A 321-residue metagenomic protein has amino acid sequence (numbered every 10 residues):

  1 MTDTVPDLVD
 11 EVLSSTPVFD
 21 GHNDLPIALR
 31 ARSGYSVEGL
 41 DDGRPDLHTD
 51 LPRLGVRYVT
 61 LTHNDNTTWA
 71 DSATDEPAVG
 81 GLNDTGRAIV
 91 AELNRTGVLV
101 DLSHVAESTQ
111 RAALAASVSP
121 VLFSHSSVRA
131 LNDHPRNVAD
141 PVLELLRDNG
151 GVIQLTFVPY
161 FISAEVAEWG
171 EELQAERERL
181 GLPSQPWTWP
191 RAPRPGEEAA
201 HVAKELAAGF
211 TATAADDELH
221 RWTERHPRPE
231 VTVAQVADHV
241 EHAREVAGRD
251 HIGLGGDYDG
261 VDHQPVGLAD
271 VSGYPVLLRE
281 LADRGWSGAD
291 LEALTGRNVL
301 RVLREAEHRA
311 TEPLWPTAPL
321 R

Functional and structural regions predicted by a protein language model:
M1-A78, L131-R321: N-terminal hydrophobic targeting/anchoring segments and the immediately downstream early-domain regions of hydrolases
T60-T62, V98-V105: Catalytic beta/alpha-barrel core
D71, S108-S119: Distinct, well-ordered alpha-helical segments
G80-A91: Active-site glycine-rich loop that binds ribose-phosphate moieties when present
V90-V98: Short, surface-exposed connector motifs at secondary-structure boundaries
R95, A115-A116, D148, D283: Residues at the C-terminal ends
P120-S126: Short hydrophobic/aromatic-enriched beta-strand-loop microsegments
